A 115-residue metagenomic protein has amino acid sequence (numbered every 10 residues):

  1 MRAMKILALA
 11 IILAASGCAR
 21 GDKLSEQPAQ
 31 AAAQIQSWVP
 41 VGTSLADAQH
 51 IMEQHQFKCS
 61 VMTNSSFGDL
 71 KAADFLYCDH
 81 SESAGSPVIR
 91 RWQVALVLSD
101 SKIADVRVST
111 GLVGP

Functional and structural regions predicted by a protein language model:
R2-L9: Sec-dependent signal peptide recognition, specifically the positively charged N-region followed immediately by
A14-G17: C-terminal motif of bacterial Sec signal peptides marking the signal peptidase cleavage site
A19-G21: Bacterial signal peptide processing site
L24-A31, I35-S65: N-terminal secretory signal peptides
W38, S60-M62, D79, V97-S99 (+1 more regions): A structural detector for beta-sheet-dominated domains
Q49-W92: A cross-family detector of function-defining hotspots
S86, V94-K102: Short, exposed beta-strand-loop hairpins at the edges of beta-sheets in extracellular/periplasmic proteins
S99-P115: A short, surface-exposed interaction/processing loop segment used at functional sites
